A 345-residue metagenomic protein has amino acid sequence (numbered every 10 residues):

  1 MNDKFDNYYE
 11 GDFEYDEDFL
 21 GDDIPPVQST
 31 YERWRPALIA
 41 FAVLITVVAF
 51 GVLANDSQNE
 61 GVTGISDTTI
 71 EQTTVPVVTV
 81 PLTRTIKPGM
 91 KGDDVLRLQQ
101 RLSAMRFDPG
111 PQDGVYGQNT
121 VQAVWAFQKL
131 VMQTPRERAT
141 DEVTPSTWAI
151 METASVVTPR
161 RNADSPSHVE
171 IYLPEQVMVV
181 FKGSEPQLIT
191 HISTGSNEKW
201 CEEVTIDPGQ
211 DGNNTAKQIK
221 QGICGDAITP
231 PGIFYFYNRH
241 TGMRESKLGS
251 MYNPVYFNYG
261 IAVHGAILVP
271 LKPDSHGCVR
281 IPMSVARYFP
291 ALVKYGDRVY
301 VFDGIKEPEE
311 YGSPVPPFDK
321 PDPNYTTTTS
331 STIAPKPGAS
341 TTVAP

Functional and structural regions predicted by a protein language model:
N2-D113: Acidic, Ser/Thr/Pro/Gly-enriched interdomain connector segments
A37-D67, V157-T158, N162-D164, Q218-I219 (+1 more regions): Exported/periplasmic cell-wall-interacting domains
T73-R84, L130-A139, P145-S167, S313: Intrinsically disordered, low-complexity Ser/Thr-rich linker and spacer segments in cell-wall-related proteins
T85-L96, Q100-Q122, A126-I150: Short acidic, glycine/serine/threonine-rich helix-capping segments at coil-helix boundaries
Q100-F107, W125-Q133, W148, E152-V156 (+6 more regions): Sec-exported extracytoplasmic/periplasmic mature domains
G114-Y116, T147, S155, E175 (+5 more regions): A mature extracytoplasmic/lumenal domain signature
S155-E203: A structural motif detector for short, solvent-exposed N-terminal "entry" segments of globular domains
V204-G222: Surface-exposed intrinsically disordered loops and tails
